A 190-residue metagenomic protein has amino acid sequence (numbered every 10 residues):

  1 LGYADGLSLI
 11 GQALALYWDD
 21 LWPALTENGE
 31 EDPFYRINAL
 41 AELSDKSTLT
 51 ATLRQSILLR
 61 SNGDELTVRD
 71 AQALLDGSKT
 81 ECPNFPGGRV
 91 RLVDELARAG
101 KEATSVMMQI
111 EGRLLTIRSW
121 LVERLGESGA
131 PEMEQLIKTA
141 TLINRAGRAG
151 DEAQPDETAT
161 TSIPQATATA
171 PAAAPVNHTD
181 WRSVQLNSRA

Functional and structural regions predicted by a protein language model:
L1, G6-A190: Polyanionic, low-complexity intrinsically disordered segments
